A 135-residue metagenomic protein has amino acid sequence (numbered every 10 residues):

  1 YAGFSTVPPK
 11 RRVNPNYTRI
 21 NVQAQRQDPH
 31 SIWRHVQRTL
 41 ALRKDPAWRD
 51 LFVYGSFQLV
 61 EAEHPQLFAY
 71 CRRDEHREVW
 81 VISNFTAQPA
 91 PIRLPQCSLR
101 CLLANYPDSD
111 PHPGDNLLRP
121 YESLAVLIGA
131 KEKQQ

Functional and structural regions predicted by a protein language model:
Y1-V79, A87-P89: Loop/helix patches that line or flank the sugar-binding groove of alpha-linked glycan CAZymes
F68, P91-R93, L117: Ser/Thr- (and often Asn-) enriched beta-sheet segments in non-cytosolic proteins
E75, F85-Q88, D108, K131: Short, glycine-/Ser/Thr-/acidic-enriched flexible segments
V79-N84, A125: Short beta-strand segments
F85-S98: Surface-exposed beta-strand/loop patches in extracellular or lumenal glycoproteins
P95-D108: Solvent-exposed beta-hairpin/edge-strand motifs
H112-Q135: C-terminal beta-strand-rich structural cap/linker in extracellular carbohydrate-active enzymes
